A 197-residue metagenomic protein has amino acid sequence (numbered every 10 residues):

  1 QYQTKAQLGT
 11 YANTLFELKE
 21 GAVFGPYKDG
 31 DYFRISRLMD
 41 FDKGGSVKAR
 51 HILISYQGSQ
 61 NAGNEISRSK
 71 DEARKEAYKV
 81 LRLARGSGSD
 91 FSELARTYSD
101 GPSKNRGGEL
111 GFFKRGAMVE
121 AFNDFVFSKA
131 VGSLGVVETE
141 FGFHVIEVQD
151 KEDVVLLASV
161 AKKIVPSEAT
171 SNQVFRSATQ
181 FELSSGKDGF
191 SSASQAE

Functional and structural regions predicted by a protein language model:
Q1-T14, I35-G86, D100-A121, V145-S184 (+1 more regions): Well-structured core secondary-structure elements of compact alpha/beta domains
L15-K19, V126-A130: Soluble sensory domains of the PAS superfamily and closely related sensory modules
L18, D29, T139: Acidic surface patches and DE-rich sequence motifs
V23-P26, L134-V136: PAS and PAS-like sensory modules
S87-S92: Loop/turn elements at helix/coil->beta-strand transitions in domains of secreted/extracellular proteins
